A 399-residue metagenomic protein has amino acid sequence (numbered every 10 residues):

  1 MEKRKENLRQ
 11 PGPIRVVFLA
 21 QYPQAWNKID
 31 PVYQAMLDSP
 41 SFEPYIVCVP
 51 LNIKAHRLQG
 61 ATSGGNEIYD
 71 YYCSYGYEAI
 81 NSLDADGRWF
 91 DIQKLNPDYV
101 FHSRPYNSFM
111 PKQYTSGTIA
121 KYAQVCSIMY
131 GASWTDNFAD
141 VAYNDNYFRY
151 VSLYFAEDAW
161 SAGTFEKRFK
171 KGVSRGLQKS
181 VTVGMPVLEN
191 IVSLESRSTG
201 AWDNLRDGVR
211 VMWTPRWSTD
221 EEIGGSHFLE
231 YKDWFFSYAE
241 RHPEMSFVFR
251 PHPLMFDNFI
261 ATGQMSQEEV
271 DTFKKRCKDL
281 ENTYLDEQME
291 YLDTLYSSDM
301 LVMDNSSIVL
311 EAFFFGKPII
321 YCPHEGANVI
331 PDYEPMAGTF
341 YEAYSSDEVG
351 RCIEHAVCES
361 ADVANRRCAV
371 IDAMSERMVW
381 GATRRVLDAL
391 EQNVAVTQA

Functional and structural regions predicted by a protein language model:
E2-P23, R216: Nucleotide-activated donor-dependent transferases that construct or modify glycoconjugates
V17-V192: Active-site and donor-binding regions of nucleotide-sugar-utilizing enzymes
N27-V32, P186-D271, M378-R384: Conserved catalytic-core segment of nucleotide-activated headgroup transferases in glycan assembly
E78-A85, G184, T283-E287, G338-C352: Short acidic-hydrophobic, aromatic-tinged amphipathic segments that line or gate anion-handling sites
L83-D84, T262-L310: Donor nucleotide-activated moiety binding/catalytic core segment of transferases that use nucleotide-activated donors
A123, M300, G316-I320: Structural loop-to-beta junction motif characteristic of Rossmann-like glycosyltransferase folds
R175-L177, M265, S307-M374: Catalytic binding pocket for nucleotide-activated donors in carbohydrate/polymer assembly enzymes
M378-A399: C-terminal alpha-helical cap of glycosyltransferases
